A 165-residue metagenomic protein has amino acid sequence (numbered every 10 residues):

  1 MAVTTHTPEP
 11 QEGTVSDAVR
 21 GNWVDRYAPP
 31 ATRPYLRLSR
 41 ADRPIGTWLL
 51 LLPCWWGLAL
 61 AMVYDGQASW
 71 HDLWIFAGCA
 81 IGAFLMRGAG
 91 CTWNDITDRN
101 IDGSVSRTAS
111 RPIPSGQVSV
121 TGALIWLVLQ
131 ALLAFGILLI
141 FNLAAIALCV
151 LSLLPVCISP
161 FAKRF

Functional and structural regions predicted by a protein language model:
M1-V15: Short, intrinsically disordered terminal tails adjacent to the first/last structured region
M1-V3, R37, G46, L153: Residue-level detector of alpha-helical transmembrane segments in integral membrane proteins
Q11-R33, C91-V118: Cytosolic, membrane-interface loops and tails of multi-pass inner-membrane proteins
A31, Y35, R40-T47, A68-F76 (+4 more regions): Hydrophobic, aromatic-rich alpha-helical transmembrane segments and their membrane-interface anchor motifs
T32, L36-R37, R111-F165: Intramembrane alpha-helical segments
A41-L60: The first (N-terminal) embedded transmembrane alpha-helix
T47, T92, N100-G103, R107 (+3 more regions): Hydrophobic positions within alpha-helical membrane elements
C54-T97, R107, A131-L139, A145-S159: Membrane-embedded alpha-helical segments that form the functional core of polytopic membrane enzymes, especially those
